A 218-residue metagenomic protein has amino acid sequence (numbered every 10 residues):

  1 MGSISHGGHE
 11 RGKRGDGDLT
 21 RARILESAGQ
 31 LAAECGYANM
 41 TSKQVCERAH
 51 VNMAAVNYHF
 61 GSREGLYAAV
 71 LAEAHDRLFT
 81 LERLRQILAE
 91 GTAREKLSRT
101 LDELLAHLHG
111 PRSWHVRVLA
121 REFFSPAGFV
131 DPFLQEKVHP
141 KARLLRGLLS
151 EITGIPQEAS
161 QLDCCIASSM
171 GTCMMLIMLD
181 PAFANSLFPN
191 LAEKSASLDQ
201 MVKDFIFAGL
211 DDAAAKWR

Functional and structural regions predicted by a protein language model:
M1-L19, A182, R218: N-terminal intrinsically disordered/low-complexity leader segments
T20-G29, V45, V70-L78, L145: Generic hydrophobic, amphipathic alpha-helix propensity
R23, L31-G65, A69: Helix-turn-helix
I24-A32, S169, I206: Short hydrophobic clusters on alpha-helical segments that form packing/core surfaces in small helical domains
L78-T80, L84-R85, L105-L144, N190-A196: Short secondary-structure transition hinges
R83-W114, L162-S169: Hydrophobic alpha-helical connector segments
L104, V118-F123, S169, C173 (+1 more regions): Short alpha-helical scaffolding segments that buttress acidic/His motifs in well-ordered protein cores
V116, D131-H139, L148-K203, K216-R218: Hydrophobic/aromatic-rich alpha-helical bundle segments in the mid-to-C-terminal region
